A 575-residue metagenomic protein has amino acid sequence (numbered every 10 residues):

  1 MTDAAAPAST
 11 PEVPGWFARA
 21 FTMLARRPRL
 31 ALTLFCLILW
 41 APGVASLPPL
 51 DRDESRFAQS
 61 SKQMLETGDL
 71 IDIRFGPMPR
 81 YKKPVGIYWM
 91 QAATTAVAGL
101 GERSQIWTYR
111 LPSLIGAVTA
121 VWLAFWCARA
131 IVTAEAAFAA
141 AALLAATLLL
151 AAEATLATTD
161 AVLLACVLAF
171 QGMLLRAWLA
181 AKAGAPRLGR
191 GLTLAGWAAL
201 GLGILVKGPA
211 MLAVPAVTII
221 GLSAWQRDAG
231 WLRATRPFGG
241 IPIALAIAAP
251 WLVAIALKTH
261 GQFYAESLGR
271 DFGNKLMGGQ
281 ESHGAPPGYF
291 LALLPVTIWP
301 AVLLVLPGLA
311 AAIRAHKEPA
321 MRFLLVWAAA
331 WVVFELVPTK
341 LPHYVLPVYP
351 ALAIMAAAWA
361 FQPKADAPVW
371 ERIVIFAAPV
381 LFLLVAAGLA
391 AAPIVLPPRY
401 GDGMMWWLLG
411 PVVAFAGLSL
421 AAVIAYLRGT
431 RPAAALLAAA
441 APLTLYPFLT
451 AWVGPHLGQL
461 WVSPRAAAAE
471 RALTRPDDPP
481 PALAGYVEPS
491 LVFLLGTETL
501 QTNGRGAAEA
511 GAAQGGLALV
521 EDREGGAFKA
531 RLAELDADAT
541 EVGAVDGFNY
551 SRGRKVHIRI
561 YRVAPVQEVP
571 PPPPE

Functional and structural regions predicted by a protein language model:
T2-W370, N549-H557: Membrane-integral, polyisoprenol-dependent glycosyltransferases of the GT-C/oligosaccharyltransferase superfamily
D3-R19, R190, L194, A198 (+2 more regions): Membrane-embedded architecture of ER/inner-membrane glycosylation machinery
